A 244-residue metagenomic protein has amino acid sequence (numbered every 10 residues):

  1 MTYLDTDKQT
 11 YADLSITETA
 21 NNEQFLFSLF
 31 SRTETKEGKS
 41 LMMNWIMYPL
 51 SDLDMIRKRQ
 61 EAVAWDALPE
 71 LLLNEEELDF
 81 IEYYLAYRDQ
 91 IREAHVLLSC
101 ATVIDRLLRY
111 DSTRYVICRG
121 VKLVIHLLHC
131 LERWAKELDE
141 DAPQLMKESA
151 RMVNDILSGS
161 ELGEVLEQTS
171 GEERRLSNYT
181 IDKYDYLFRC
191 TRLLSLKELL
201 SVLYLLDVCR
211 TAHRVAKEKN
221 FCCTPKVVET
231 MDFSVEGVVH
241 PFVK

Functional and structural regions predicted by a protein language model:
M1-S160, V202, V238: Conserved amphipathic alpha-helical "coupling/scaffold" segments that transmit conformational changes between domains
I56, R174-S177, L199: Generic alpha-helical segment signature
V124, E173-R174, S234: All-alpha helical catalytic cores of prenyl diphosphate-utilizing isoprenoid enzymes
S158-D185: Extended, charged coiled-coil "arm/hinge" scaffolds of SMC/Rad50-like chromosome-maintenance ATPases and other large
F188-T191: An accessory alpha-helical subdomain
E198-K244: Conserved NTPase motor "head" modules and their coupling/switch loops across ABC/AAA+ ATPases, GTPases, and GHKL ATPases
